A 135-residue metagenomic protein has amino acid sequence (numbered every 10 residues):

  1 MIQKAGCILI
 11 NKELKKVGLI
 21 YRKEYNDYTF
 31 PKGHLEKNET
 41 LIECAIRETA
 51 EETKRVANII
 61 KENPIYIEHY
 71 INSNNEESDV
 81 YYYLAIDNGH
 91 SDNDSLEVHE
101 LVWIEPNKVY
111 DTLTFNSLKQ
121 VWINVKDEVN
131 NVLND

Functional and structural regions predicted by a protein language model:
M1-F30: N-terminal strand-loop-strand
I8, Q120-I123: RNase H-like, metal-dependent ribonuclease domains
K12, N88, D127: Residue-level marker of positions within ordered structural domains that often coincide with functionally constrained
P31, K37, K126-N130: Functional cleft and adjacent loop/helix regions within the main domain that mediate ligand binding or catalysis
G33-I60, I65-V121: Unchanged
N131-D135: Short acidic DE-rich linear segments
